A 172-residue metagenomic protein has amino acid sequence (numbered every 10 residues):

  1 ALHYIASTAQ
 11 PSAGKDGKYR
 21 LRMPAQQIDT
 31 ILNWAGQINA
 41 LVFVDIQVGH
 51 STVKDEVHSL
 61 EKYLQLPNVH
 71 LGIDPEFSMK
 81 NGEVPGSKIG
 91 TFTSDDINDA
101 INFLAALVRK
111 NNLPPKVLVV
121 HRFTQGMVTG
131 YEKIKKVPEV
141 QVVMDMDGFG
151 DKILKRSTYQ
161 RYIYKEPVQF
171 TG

Functional and structural regions predicted by a protein language model:
A1-L41, H50-L66, H70-G72, M79 (+2 more regions): Chitinase-like catalytic core of GlcNAc-active glycosidases
L2-Y4, V42-I46, P67-P75, K116-V120 (+2 more regions): Hydrophobic faces of well-ordered beta-strands that scaffold small-molecule active sites in alpha/beta enzyme cores
R20-R22, V48-D55, F123-V128, G150-K152: Acidic-and-aromatic substrate-binding clefts and catalytic sites of carbohydrate-active enzymes
E76-S78, T124: Catalytic metal-binding/acid-base residues of hydrolase active sites
S78-I89: Outer-membrane beta-barrel translocator/channel fold
S87-G172: Surface-exposed substrate-engagement region within the catalytic domains of secreted or surface-exposed extracellular
